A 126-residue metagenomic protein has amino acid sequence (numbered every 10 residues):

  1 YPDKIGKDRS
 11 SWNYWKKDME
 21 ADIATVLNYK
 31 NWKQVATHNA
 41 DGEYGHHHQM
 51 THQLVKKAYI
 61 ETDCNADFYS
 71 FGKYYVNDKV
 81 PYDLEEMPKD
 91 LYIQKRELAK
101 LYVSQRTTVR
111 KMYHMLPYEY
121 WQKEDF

Functional and structural regions predicted by a protein language model:
Y1-T62: Active-site beta-strand->loop->alpha-helix modules in alpha/beta enzyme cores, enriched in Gly/His/Asp(Glu)
Y29, T62-F126: The feature marks non-catalytic terminal segments
